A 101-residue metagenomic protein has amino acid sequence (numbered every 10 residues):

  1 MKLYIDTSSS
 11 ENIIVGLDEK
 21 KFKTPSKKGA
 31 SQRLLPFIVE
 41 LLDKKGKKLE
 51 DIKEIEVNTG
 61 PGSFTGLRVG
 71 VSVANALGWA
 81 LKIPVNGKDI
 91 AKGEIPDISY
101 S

Functional and structural regions predicted by a protein language model:
M1-E50, A80-S101: Oxyanion-binding and handling regions
S10, G60-P61: Short glycine-rich anion-binding loops that position phosphate/pyrophosphate groups of nucleotides and phosphorylated
K28, S63-F64: A generic secondary-structure micro-motif detector that highlights 1-2 residue hydrophobic/ambivalent hotspots embedded
E54-T59, T65-I83: DPxDG-like acidic metal-binding loop motif
